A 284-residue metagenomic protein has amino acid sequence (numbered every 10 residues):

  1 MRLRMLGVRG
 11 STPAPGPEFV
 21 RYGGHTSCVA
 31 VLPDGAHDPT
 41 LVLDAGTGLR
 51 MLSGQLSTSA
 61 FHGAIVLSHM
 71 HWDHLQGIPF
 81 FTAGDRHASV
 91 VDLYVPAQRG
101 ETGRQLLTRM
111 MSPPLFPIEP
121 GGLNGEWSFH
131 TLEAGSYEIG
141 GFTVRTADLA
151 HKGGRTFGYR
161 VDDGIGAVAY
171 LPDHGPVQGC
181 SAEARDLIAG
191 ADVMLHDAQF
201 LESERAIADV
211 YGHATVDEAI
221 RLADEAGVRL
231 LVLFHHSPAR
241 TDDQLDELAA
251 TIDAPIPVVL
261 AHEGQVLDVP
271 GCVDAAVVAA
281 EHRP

Functional and structural regions predicted by a protein language model:
M1-A169, G179, A184-R185, L245-R283: Binuclear metal-dependent hydrolase catalytic cores
L171-D173: DG-centered beta-turn motif at the end of beta-strands
G175-G264: Cap/insert and terminal regions of metallo-dependent hydrolase folds
M194, R283-P284: Polar low-complexity intrinsically disordered regions
